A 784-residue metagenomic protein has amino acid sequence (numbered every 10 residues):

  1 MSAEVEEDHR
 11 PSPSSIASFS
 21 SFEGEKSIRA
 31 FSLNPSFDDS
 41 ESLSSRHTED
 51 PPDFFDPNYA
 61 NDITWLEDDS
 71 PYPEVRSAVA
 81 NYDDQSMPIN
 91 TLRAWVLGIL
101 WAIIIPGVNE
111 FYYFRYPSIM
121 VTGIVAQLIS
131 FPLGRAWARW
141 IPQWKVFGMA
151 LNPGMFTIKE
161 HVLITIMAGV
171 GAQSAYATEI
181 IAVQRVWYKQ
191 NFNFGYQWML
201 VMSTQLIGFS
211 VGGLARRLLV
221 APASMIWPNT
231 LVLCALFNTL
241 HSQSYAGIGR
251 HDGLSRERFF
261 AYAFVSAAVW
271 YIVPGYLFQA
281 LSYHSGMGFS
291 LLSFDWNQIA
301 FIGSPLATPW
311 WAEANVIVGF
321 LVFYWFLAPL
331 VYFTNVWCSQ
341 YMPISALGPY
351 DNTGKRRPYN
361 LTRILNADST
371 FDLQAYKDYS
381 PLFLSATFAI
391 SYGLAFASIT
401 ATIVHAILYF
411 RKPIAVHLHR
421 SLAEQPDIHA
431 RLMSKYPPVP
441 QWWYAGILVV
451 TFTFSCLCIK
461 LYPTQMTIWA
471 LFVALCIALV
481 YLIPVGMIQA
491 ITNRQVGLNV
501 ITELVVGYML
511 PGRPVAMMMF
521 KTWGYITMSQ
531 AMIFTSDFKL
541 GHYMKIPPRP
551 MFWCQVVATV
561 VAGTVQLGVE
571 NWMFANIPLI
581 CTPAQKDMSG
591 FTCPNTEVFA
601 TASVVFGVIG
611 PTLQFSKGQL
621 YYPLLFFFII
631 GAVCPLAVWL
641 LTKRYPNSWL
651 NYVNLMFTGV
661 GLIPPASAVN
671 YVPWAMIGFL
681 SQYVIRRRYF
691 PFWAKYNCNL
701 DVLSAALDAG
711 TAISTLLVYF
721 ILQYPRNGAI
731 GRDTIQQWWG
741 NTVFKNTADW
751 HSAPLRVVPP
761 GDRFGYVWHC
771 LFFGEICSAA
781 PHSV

Functional and structural regions predicted by a protein language model:
S2-V784: Alpha-helical multipass membrane-protein architecture
